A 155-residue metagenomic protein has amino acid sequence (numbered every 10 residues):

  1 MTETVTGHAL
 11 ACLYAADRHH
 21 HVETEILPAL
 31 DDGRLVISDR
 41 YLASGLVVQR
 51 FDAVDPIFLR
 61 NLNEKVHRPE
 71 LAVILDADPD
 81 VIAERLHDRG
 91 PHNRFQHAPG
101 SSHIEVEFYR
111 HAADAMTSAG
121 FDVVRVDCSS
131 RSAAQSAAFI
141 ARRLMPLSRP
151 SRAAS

Functional and structural regions predicted by a protein language model:
M1, A43, K65, D88-H92: A short linear boundary/processing microfeature
M1-N61: ATP-dependent small-molecule kinase phosphotransfer cores that center on conserved nucleotide phosphate-binding segments
D17, Y41, A77-D78, C128-S132: Short beta->alpha linker loops
P28-A29, K65, A115: Alpha-helical scaffold elements within enzyme catalytic domains, especially in hydrolases
D31-D32, H67-P69, A119-G120: Short loop/turn elements that form and flank the Walker-type P-loop nucleotide-binding site in RecA-like NTPase cores
S38-R40, K65-L86: Conserved phosphate-donor/acceptor-positioning beta-strand/loop module used by diverse small-molecule
F58-R68, E105: Substrate-engagement module of ASCE P-loop NTPases
D80-S155: NTP-dependent small-molecule kinase module
